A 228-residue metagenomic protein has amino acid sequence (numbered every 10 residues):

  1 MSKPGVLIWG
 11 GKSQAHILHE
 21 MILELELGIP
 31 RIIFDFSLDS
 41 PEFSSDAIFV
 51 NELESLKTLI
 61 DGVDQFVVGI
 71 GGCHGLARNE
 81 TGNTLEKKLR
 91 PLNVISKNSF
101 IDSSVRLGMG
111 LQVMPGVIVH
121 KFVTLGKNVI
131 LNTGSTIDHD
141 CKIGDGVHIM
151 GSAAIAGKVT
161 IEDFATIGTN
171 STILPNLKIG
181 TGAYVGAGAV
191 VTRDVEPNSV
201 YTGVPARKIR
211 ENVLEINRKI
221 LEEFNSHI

Functional and structural regions predicted by a protein language model:
K3-I22: Glycine-rich adenosine-cofactor-binding loop
P4-G5, I29-I32, Q65, R90: Residues at the starts of beta-strands that form the adenosine-phosphate
L18-H19, F43, A77-E80, V195 (+1 more regions): Short glycine-/acidic-enriched loop or helix-start segments at secondary-structure transitions that form or flank
L25-F43: NAD(P)-binding Rossmann-fold cofactor-contacting core
S40-F100: Phosphate-bearing ligand-interacting subdomains that bind or position ATP/ADP/UDP/GDP/NAD(P) or nucleotide-linked
N93-T202, A206-I209: Structural signal for interior beta-strand "rungs" in well-ordered beta-sheet cores of soluble enzyme domains
V204-I228: …primarily DNA-binding HTH/wHTH and HhH modules…
